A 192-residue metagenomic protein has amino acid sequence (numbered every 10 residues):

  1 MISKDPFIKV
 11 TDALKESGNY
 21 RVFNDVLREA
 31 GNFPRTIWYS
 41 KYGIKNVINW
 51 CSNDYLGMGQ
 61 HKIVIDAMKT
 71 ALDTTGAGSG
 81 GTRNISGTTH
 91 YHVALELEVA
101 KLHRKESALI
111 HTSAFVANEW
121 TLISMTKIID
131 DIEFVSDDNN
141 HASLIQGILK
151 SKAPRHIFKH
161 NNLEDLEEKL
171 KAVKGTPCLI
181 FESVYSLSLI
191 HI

Functional and structural regions predicted by a protein language model:
I2-T75: N-terminal "arm"/small-domain region of PLP-dependent enzymes with the aminotransferase-like
M58, I85-T89, A142, L163 (+1 more regions): Short, small-residue-enriched loops and turns at beta-alpha junctions that line or gate enzyme active sites
I65-S113: Conserved N-terminal alpha-helix of the aminotransferase class I/II PLP-enzyme fold
S113, V135-S151: Substrate-binding/gating loop at the entrance of the active-site cleft, primarily in PLP-dependent aminotransferase-like
T121-A142: Conserved PLP-anchoring active-site segment centered on the Schiff-base-forming lysine
K159, L163, A172, T176-S183: Pyridoxal 5′-phosphate
H191-I192: Conserved small/polar residues in nucleotide/adenosyl-binding loops
